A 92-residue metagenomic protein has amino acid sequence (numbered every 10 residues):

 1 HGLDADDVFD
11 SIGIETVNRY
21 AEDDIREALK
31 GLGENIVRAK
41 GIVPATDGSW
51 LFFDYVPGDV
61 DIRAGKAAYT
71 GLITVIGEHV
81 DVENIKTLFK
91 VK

Functional and structural regions predicted by a protein language model:
H1-Y69, H79-K92: C-terminal accessory "lid"/substrate-recognition subdomains
V75: Flexible loop/N-cap segments at domain edges
